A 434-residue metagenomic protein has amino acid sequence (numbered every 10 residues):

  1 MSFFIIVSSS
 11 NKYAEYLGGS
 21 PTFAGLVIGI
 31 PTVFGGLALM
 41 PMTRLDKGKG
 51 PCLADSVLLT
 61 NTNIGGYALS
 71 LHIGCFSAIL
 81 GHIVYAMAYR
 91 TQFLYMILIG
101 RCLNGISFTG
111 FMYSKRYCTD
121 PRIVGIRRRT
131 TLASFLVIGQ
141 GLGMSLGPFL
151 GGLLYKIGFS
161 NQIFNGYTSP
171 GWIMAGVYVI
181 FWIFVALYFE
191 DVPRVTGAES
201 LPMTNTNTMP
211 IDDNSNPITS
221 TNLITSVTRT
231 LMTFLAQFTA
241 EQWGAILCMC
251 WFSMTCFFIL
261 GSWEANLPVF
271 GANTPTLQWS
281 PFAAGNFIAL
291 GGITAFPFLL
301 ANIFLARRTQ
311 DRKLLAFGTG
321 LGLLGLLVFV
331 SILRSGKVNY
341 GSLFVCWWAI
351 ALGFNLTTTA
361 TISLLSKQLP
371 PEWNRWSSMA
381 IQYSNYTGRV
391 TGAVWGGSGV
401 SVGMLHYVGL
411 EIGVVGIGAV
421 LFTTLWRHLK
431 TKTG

Functional and structural regions predicted by a protein language model:
S10, F108-I123, L356-P370: Intracellular juxtamembrane helix-capping segments at the cytosolic ends of symmetry-related transmembrane helices
G35-L37, A284-R308, G322-G325: Transmembrane alpha-helices of Major Facilitator/SLC transporters
L37-P51, L58-Y67, Y155, P297-K313 (+1 more regions): Helix-to-loop junctions at the C-terminal end of transmembrane segments in multipass secondary transporters
G81, F93-F111, N339-L356: Hydrophobic core of transmembrane alpha-helices in multi-pass small-molecule transporters, especially MFS/SLC-type
G100-G139: Cytoplasmic helix-loop-helix junction between adjacent transmembrane helices in 12-TM secondary transporters
G151-G152, A175-A198, F422-L425: C-terminal membrane-cytosol helix-exit motif in multi-pass small-molecule transporters
Q310-A360: C-terminal transmembrane helical hairpin of 12-TM major facilitator-type secondary transporters
S366-G403: A late C-terminal transmembrane helix in Major Facilitator Superfamily
